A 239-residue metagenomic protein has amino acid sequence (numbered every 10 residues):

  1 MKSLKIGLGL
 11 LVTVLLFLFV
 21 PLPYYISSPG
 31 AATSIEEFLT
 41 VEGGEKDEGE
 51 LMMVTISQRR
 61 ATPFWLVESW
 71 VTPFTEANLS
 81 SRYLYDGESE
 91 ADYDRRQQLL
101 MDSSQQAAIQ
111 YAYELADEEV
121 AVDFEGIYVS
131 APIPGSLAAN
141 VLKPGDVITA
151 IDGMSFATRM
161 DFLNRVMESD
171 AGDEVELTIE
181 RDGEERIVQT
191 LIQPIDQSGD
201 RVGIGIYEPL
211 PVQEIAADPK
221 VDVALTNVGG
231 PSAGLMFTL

Functional and structural regions predicted by a protein language model:
L4-L22: Hydrophobic membrane-insertion alpha-helices, especially the h-region of bacterial N-terminal signal peptides
L18-I35: Aromatic-capped interface at the extracytoplasmic side of an N-terminal signal-anchor transmembrane helix
G30-E45, G49-A61, S80-I133, Q189 (+2 more regions): PDZ/PDZ-like peptide-tail recognition elements
E68, Q106-Q110, A139, R159 (+2 more regions): Extracytoplasmic/secreted envelope proteins and their assembly/folding machinery, especially bacterial periplasmic
R96-L99, V221-P231: A short glycine/serine-rich beta->alpha loop
I133-A138, L225-L239: Gly/Ser-rich catalytic serine loop of serine hydrolases
A138-M160: Conserved PDZ fold ligand-binding element
L163-Y207: PDZ-domain C-terminal substructure recognizer with occasional recognition of PDZ-binding tails
